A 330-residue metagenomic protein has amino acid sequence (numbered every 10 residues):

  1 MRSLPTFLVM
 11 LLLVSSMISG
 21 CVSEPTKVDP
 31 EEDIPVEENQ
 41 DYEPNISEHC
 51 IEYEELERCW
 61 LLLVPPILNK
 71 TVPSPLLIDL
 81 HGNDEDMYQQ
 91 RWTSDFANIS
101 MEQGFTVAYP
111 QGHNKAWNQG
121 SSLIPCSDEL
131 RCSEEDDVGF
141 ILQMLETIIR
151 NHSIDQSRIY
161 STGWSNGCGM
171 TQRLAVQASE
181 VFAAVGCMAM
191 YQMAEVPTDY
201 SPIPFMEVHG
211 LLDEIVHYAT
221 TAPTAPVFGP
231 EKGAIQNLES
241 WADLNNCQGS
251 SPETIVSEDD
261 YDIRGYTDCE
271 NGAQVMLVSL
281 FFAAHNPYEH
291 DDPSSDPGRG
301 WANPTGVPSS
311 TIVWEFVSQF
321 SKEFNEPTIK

Functional and structural regions predicted by a protein language model:
M1-L4: Positively charged n-region of N-terminal signal peptides that target proteins for export
L12-G20: Hydrophobic core
C21-L76, E102, S133, T162-G186 (+7 more regions): A domain-start/cap signature at the N-terminus of enzymes
I51-L61, I67-Y160, W164, M170-R173 (+2 more regions): Serine-hydrolase catalytic machinery in alpha/beta-hydrolase-like enzymes
E55, I203, A242-K330: Alpha/beta-hydrolase-fold serine-hydrolase catalytic core, especially in secreted/extracellular enzymes
I78-L80, M188, L280: Alpha/beta-hydrolase
E207-H209, D213: Short beta-strand/loop motif that positions the catalytic acidic residue of the alpha/beta-hydrolase fold
D213-V216, H285-P287: Acidic catalytic loop of the alpha/beta-hydrolase fold
